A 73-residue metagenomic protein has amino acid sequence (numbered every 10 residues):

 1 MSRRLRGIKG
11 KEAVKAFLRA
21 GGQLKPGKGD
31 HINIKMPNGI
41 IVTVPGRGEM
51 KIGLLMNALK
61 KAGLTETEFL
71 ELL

Functional and structural regions predicted by a protein language model:
M1-H31, K35-L73: Basic nucleic-acid-binding interfaces
